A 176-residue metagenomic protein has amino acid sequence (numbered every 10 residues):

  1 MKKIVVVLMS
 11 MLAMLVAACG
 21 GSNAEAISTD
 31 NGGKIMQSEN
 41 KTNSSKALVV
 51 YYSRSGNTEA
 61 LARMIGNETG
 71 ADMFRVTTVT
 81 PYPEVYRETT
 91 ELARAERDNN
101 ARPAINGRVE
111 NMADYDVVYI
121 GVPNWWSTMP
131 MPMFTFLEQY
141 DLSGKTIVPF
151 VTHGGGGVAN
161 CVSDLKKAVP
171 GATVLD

Functional and structural regions predicted by a protein language model:
M1-I4: Positively charged n-region of N-terminal signal peptides that target proteins for export
L15-A18: C-terminal motif of bacterial Sec signal peptides marking the signal peptidase cleavage site
G20-D116, I120, S127-M129, F134 (+1 more regions): N-terminal beta1-alpha1-beta2 submodule of the flavodoxin-like/Rossmannoid cofactor-binding fold
M112, E138-G144, K167-V169: Short, conserved loop/helix-junction motifs that constitute active-site signature segments in enzyme catalytic cores
I120-G121, P149: Redox-cofactor binding/interface segments in oxidoreductases and associated redox assembly factors
N124-S127, L142, H153-G157: Short Gly/Pro-enriched loop/turn and capping motifs at secondary-structure junctions
V148-D176: Short, glycine-/small-residue-rich phosphate/pyrophosphate-handling segment
